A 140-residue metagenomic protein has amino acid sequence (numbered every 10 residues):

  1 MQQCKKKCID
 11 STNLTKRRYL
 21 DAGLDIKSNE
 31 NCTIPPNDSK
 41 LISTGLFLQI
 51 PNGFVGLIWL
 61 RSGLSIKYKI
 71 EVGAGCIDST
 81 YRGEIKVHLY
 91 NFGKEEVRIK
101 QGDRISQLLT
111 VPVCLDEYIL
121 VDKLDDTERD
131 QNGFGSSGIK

Functional and structural regions predicted by a protein language model:
M1-K140: DUTPase catalytic domain/fold
